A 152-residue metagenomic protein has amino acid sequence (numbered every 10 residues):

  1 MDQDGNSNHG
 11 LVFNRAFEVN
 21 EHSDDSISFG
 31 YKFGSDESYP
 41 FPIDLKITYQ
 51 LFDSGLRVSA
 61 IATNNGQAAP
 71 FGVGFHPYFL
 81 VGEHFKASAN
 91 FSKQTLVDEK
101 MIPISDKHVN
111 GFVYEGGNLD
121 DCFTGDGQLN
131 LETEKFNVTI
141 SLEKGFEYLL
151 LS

Functional and structural regions predicted by a protein language model:
M1-V12, E143-S152: Hot-dog-fold acyl-thioester-processing enzymes
D2, F52, T133: Acidic surface patches and DE-rich sequence motifs
G5-F52: Extended, loop-rich substrate-binding clefts of extracytoplasmic carbohydrate-active enzymes
N8-H9, N14-A16, A68, F75-Y78 (+1 more regions): Generic secondary-structure boundary/loop-capping signal
L11-N14, F41-I43, V73, F123-G125 (+1 more regions): Residues that act as N-cap/strand-start positions at coil-to-secondary-structure junctions
I27, L56-V58, L129: Hydrophobic residues embedded in beta-strands of well-ordered beta-sheets
F33-F71, F75-P77, G82: Acidic, contiguous internal or C-terminal segments within carbohydrate-active enzymes that form a structured patch used
P70, Y78-L151: Active-site/ligand-binding surface loops and adjacent short beta/alpha elements that line catalytic pockets across
